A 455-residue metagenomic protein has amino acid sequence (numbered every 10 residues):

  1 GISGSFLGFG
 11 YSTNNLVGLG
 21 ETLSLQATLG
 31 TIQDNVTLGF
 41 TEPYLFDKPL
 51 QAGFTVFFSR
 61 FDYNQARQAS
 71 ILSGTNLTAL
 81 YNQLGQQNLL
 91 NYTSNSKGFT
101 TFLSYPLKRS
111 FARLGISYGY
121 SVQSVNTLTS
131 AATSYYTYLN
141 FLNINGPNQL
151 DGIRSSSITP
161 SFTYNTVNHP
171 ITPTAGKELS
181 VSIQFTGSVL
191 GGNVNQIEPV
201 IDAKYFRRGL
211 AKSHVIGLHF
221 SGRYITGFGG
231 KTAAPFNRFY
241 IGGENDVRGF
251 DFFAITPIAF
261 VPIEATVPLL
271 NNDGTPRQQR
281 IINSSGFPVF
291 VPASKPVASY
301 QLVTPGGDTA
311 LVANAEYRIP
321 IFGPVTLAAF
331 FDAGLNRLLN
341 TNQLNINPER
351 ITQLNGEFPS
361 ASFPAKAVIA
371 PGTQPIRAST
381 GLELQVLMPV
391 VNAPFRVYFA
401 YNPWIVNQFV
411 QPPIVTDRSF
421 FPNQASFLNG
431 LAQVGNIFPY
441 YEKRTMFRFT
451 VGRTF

Functional and structural regions predicted by a protein language model:
G1-H169, E178, R248-G249, I255-F260 (+3 more regions): Gram-negative/organellar outer-membrane beta-barrel architecture
G1-S3, T129-P324, A329-P375, Q424-K443 (+1 more regions): C-terminal outer-membrane beta-barrel translocator/porin domains of Gram-negative envelope proteins and their
L7, L311, T380: Catalytic-loop motifs flanking and including active-site residues across diverse enzymes
N15-L19, Y44-P49, R109-S110, A203-H214 (+2 more regions): Secondary-structure transition/capping motifs at alpha-helix termini and the adjoining loop/turn into the next element
Q33-N35, E42-P43, P359, K366-A367 (+1 more regions): Strand-loop-strand
T37, T41, T55, S104 (+5 more regions): Short, well-ordered alpha-helical packing segments
I319, L335-R337, L384-M388, N392 (+1 more regions): Short leucine-rich amphipathic alpha-helical surface patches
D332, S379, F399: Small/polar glycine-rich anion-binding or flexible loop at a beta-alpha turn
